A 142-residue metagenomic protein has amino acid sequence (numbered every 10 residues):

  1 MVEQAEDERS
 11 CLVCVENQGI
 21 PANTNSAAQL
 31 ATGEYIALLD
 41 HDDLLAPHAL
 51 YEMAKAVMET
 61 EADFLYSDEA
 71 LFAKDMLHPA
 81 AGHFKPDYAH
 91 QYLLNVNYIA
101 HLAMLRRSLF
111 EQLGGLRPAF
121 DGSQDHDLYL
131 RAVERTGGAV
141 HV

Functional and structural regions predicted by a protein language model:
M1-C14: Acidic donor-binding segment of Leloir-type glycosyltransferases
V15-A31: Glycine-rich, basic loop-to-helix element that forms the pyrophosphate-binding segment of sugar-nucleotide handling
I20, L39, L44-A49, L71 (+2 more regions): Hydrophobic/aromatic residue at the end of a short beta strand that borders the catalytic acidic motif
P21, Q29, F72, H78-M104 (+1 more regions): A recurrent flexible, glycine/aromatic-enriched loop bordering the glycosyltransferase active site that acts as
I36: Short aromatic/hydrophobic "clamp" motif used to bind/position activated sugar donors
L44, H48-P79: Conserved donor NDP-sugar-binding/catalytic core segment of glycosyltransferases
S67, Y98-R106, R117, S123: A conserved catalytic-core signature of glycosyltransferases
P118-F120, L130-V142: Catalytic donor-sugar/metal-binding loop of nucleotide-sugar-dependent glycosyltransferases
